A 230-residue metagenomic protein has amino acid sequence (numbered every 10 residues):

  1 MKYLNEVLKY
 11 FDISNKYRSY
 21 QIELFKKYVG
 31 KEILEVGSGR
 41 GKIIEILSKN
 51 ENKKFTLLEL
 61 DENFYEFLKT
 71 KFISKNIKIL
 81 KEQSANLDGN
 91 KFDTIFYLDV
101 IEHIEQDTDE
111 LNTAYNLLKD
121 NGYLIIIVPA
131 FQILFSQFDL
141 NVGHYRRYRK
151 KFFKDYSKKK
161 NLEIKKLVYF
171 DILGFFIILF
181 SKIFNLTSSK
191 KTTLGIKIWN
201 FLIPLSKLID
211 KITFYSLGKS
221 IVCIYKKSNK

Functional and structural regions predicted by a protein language model:
M1-L98, T108-L111, T192-G195, L205-L208 (+2 more regions): Conserved N-terminal segment of class I S-adenosyl-L-methionine
E6-L8, L124-R146, K150-D155: Short, glycine-/aromatic-enriched active-site segment of Class I SAM-dependent methyltransferases
V7, K42-I43, K166-L202, K219-S220: Conserved catalytic loop of SAM-dependent methyltransferase domains
F64, Q132-L134, L173: Feature marks short, surface-exposed loop/turn motifs that line or immediately flank catalytic pockets and channel
V100-H103, A130: Hydrophobic adenine-recognition pocket in adenosine-nucleotide-binding enzymes
T108-Y123: A short glycine-rich, Lys/Arg-flanked "PGG" loop and its adjoining helix->strand segment in the class I
K154-F170, F201, K227-K230: A SAM-dependent methyltransferase catalytic signature shared across enzymes that methylate proteins
